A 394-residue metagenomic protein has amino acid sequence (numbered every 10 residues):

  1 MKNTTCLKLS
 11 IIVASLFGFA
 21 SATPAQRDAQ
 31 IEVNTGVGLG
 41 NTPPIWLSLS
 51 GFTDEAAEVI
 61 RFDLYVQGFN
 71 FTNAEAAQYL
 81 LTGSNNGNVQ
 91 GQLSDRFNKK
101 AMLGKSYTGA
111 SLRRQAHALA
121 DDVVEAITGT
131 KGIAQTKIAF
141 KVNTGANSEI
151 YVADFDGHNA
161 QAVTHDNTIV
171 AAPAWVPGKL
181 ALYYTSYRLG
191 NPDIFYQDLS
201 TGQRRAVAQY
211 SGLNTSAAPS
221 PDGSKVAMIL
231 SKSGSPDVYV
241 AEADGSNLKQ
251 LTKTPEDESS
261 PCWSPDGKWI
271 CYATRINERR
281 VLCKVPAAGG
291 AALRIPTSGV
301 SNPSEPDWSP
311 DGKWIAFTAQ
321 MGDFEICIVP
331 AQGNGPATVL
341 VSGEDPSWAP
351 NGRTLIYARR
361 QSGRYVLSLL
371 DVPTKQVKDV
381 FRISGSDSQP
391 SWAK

Functional and structural regions predicted by a protein language model:
S10-G18: Bacterial N-terminal signal peptides
T23-F62: A structural "domain/chain start" motif
A76-D122: Amphipathic beta-strand/beta-sheet edge segments enriched in Tyr/Trp
K131, V142-E149, N167-T168, T185-I194 (+9 more regions): A flexible loop/linker signature enriched in serine peptidases of the S9 family
G132-A134, P177-G178, P221-D222, P265-D266 (+3 more regions): Residue-level detector of Asp-centered blade-edge/turn motifs that repeat once per structural unit in beta-propeller
I138, L182, G223-A227, G267-C271 (+2 more regions): Hydrophobic beta-strand positions that form the internal "hydrophobic ladder" of WD40/Gbeta-like beta-propeller blades
D154-I169, D198-T215, A241-S259, V285-N302 (+2 more regions): Multi-bladed beta-propeller domains
